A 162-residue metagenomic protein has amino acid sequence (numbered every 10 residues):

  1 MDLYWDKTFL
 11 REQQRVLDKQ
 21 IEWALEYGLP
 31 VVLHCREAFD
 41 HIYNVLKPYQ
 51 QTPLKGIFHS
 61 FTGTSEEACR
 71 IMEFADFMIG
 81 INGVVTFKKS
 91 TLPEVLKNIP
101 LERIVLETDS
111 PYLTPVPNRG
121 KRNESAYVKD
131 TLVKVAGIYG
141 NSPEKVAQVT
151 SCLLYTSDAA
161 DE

Functional and structural regions predicted by a protein language model:
M1-F74, T86, E94-V95, I99 (+3 more regions): Divalent metal-binding pocket/active-site signature
Q20, L132, T156: Aromatic/hydrophobic pocket-lining residues that form π-stacking "cages" and hydrophobic walls in ligand
F77-I81: Short, basic, glycine/proline-bearing loop/turn elements
S90: Conserved catalytic/ligand-binding micro-motifs in nucleotide and anionic cofactor chemistry
E102-S110: Non-cysteine beta-strand/loop elements that form the S-adenosyl-L-methionine
G137: Aromatic (Trp/Tyr) and acidic
Y155-D161: Conserved small/polar residues in nucleotide/adenosyl-binding loops
